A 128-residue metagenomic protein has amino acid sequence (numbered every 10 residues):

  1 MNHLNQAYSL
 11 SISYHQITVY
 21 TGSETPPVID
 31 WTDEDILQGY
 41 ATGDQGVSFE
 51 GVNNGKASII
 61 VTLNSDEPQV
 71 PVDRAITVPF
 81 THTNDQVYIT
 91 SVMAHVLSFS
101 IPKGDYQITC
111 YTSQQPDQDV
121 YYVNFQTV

Functional and structural regions predicted by a protein language model:
M1-P71, P116-V128: Primarily secretory-pathway and cell-envelope proteins
T42, H82, I101-K103: Surface-exposed coil/turn segments at beta-strand junctions on protein surfaces, enriched
V72-D85: Solvent-exposed serine/threonine-rich low-complexity stretches and specific carbohydrate-binding patches
I76, L97-F99, Y121: Short beta-strand segments
N84, M93, T112-Q114: Generic hydrophobic/packing signal
S91-I101: Beta-sandwich interaction modules
P102-Y111: A glycine-anchored, Pro-Gly-centered beta-turn/N-cap motif
